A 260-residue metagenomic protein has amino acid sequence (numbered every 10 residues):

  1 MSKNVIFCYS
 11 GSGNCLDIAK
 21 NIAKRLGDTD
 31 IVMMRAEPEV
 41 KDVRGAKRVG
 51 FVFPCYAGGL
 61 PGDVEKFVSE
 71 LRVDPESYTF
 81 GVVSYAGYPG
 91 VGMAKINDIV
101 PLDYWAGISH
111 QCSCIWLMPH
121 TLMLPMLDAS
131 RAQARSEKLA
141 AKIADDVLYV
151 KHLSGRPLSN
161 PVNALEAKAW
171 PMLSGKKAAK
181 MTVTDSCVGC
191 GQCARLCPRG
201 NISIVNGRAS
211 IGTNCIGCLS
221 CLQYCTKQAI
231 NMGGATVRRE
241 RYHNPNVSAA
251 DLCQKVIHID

Functional and structural regions predicted by a protein language model:
S2-I6, S12-D17, K24-F53, A57-P171 (+3 more regions): FMN-binding flavodoxin-like domain, especially the glycine-rich phosphate-binding loop
C8, K41-V43, R72, S174 (+3 more regions): Generic structural signal for beta-strand residues in well-ordered domains
T29-M33, M181, A209: Generic structural signal for residues in well-ordered beta-strands
F80-V82, A178-A179, N206: A short, structure-level motif marking secondary-structure boundaries and short turns
N160-P198: A mid-sequence, solvent-exposed acidic-amphipathic segment
T182-V183, V188-I216, S220-V237: Iron-sulfur cluster-binding cysteine motifs and their immediate structural context in ferredoxin-like electron-transfer
